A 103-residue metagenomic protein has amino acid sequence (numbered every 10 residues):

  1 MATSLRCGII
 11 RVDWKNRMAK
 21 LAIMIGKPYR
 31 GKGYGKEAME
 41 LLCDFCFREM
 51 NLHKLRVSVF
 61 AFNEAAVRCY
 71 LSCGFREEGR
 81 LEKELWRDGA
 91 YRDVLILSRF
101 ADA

Functional and structural regions predicted by a protein language model:
M1, C7-I10, K32-Y34, F45 (+3 more regions): Recognition helices and adjacent regulatory flanks at domain boundaries
M1-R30, F100-D102: Acetyl-CoA-dependent GNAT
M18, R48-S58: Conserved GNAT acetyl-CoA-binding A-motif
I25, G31-F45, V67-S72: Conserved acetyl-CoA-binding loop-helix of GNAT-fold acetyltransferases
K27, F47-R48, E77: A structural signal for the main folded, soluble domain(s) of proteins
G35, M39, F62-A66, K83-D88: Short glycine/proline-centered loop/turn elements that form peptide/ligand docking sites
R56-V59, L71, R76-D93: Conserved catalytic-core motifs of GNAT/GCN5-like acyltransferases
A90-A103: Terminal substrate-recognition subdomain of acyl/acetyltransferases
